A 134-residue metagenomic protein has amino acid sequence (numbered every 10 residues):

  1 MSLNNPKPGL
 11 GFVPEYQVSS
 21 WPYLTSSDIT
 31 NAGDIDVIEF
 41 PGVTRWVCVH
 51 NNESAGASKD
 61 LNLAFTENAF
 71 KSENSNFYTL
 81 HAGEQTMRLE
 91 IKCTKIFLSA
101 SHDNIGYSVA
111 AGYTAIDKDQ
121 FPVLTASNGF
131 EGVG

Functional and structural regions predicted by a protein language model:
M1-N31, H102-G134: C-terminal interaction-tip segments
D28-D34, D60-F97: A cross-kingdom feature marking solvent-exposed beta-strand/loop segments within repeated, beta-rich binding/scaffold
G33-N62: Beta-rich globular "head" domains
V47, L89-S108: Noncatalytic modules at the cell exterior or secretory-pathway interfaces, chiefly beta-strand-rich lectin/adhesion
N52, C93-K95, A115: Phosphate/pyrophosphate-binding loop motifs in nucleotide- or prenyl diphosphate-using proteins
N52-A57, A69, S101-N104: Acidic glycine-/aspartate-rich tracts in secreted/extracellular proteins
